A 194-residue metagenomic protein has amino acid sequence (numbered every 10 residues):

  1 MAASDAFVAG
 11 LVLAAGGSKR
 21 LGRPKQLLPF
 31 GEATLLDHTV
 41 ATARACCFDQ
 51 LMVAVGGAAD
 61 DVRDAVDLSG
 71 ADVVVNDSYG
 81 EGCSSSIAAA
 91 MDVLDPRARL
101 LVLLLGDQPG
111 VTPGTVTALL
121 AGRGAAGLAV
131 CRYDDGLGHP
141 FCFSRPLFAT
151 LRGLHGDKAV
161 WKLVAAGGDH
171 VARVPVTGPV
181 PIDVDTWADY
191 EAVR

Functional and structural regions predicted by a protein language model:
A2-A6, G153-R194: Conserved alpha/beta core of the MobA/IspD/sugar-nucleotide pyrophosphorylase nucleotidyltransferase superfamily
A3-L137, D169-T177: Nucleotide and nucleotide-moiety/phosphate-recognizing core
R20, G114, T150-L151, A192-V193: Residues that scaffold the ATP/ADP-binding catalytic core of kinase and kinase-like folds
P29, G110, C142, D183-V184: Short aromatic/basic micro-patch
V55, C131, P140, R152 (+1 more regions): Glycine- and other small-residue-rich loops at beta-strand/loop junctions that grip anionic moieties
S86, T115, L147, G156-V160 (+1 more regions): Internal, well-ordered alpha-helical segments in soluble enzyme and binding-protein domains
G136-G138, F143, A159, P179: A conserved catalytic-core signature of glycosyltransferases
G138-T150, W187: Conserved nucleotide-sugar donor-binding and metal-coordinating catalytic region shared by glycosyltransferases
